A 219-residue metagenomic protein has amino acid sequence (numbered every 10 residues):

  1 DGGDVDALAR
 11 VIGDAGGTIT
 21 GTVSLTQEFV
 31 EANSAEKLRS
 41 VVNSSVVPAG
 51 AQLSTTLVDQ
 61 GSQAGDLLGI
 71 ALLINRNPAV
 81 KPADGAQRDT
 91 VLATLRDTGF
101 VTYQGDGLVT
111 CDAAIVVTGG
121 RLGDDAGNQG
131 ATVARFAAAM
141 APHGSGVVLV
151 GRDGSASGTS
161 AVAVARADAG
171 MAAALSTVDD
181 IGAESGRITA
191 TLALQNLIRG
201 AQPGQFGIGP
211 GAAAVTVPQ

Functional and structural regions predicted by a protein language model:
G2-S40: Domain-scale macromolecular recognition modules
D4, L8, Q87, V91 (+1 more regions): Stable alpha-helical elements in mature extracytoplasmic
I19-T20, S44-A49, M140, A173-L175: Glycine-rich loops and low-complexity Gly/Arg-rich segments that provide flexible linkers or classic glycine-based
T26-A113, T118-G120: A substrate-binding/cap region within the structured catalytic cores of diverse enzymes
C111-Q219: Extracytoplasmic/luminal low-complexity segments enriched in Pro/Gly and acidic/polar residues that act as flexible
